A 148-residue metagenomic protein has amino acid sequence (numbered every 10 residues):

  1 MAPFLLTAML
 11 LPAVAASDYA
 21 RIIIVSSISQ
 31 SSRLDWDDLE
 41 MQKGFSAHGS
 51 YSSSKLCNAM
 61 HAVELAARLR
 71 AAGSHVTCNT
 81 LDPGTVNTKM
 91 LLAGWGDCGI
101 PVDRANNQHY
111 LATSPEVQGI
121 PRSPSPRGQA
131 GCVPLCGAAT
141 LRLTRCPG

Functional and structural regions predicted by a protein language model:
M1-G94: Rossmann-fold NAD(P)H-dependent dehydrogenase/reductase core
D97-G148: C-terminal helical subdomain
